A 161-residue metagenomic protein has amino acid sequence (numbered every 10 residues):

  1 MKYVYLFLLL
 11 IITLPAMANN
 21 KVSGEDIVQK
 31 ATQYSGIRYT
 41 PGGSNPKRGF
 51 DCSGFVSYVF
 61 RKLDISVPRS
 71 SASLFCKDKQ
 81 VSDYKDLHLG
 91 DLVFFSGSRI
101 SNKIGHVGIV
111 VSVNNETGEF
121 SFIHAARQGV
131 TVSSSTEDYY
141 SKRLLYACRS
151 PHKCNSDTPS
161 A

Functional and structural regions predicted by a protein language model:
M1-V4: Positively charged n-region of N-terminal signal peptides that target proteins for export
T13-P15: N-terminal signal peptide c-region/cleavage motif recognized by signal peptidases
N19, Q29, I65, V81-D83 (+1 more regions): Aromatic- and glycine-rich peptidoglycan recognition patches
N19-G36: Short N-terminal segments immediately surrounding and downstream of signal-peptide cleavage
I37-L89: Catalytic cysteine-centered active-site loop
R99-N102: Short, charged beta-turn/beta-strand-edge "cap" motif at the junction between a beta-strand and an adjacent loop
